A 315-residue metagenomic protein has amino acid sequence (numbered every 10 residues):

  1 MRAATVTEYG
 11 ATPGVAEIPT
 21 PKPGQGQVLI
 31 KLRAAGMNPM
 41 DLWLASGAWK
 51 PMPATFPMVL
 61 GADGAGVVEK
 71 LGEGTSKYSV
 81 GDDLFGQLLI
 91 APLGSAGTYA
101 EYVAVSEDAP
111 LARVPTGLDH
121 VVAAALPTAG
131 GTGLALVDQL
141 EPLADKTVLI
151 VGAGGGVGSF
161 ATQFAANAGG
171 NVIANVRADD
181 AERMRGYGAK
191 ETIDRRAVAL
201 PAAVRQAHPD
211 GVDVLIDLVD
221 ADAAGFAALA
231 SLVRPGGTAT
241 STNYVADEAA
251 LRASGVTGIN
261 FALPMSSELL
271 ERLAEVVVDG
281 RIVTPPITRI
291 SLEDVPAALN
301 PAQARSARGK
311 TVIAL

Functional and structural regions predicted by a protein language model:
M1, L270-L315: C-terminal hydrophobic helical "lid"/dimerization subdomain of Rossmann-like NAD(P)H-dependent oxidoreductases
P19-G36, A48-A91: Glycine-rich beta-strand-centered segment in the early N-terminal region that forms part of a ligand/cofactor-binding
K77, Q87-G152: NAD(P)H dinucleotide-binding glycine-rich loop of Rossmann-like/cofactor-binding domains, especially the beta1-alpha1
D82-D83, Y102, T147, N167 (+2 more regions): Residue-level marker of beta-strand positions
A124-A197: Mid-domain Rossmann-like dinucleotide-binding core that forms the NAD(H)/NADP(H) cofactor-binding site
A199-D210: Short amphipathic alpha-helix with an adjacent loop that forms part of the alpha/beta core around
G211-V219: Periplasmic-binding protein-like
L218-I282, L315: Glycine-rich phosphate-binding loop and adjacent beta-alpha segment of Rossmann(oid) nucleotide-cofactor-binding
